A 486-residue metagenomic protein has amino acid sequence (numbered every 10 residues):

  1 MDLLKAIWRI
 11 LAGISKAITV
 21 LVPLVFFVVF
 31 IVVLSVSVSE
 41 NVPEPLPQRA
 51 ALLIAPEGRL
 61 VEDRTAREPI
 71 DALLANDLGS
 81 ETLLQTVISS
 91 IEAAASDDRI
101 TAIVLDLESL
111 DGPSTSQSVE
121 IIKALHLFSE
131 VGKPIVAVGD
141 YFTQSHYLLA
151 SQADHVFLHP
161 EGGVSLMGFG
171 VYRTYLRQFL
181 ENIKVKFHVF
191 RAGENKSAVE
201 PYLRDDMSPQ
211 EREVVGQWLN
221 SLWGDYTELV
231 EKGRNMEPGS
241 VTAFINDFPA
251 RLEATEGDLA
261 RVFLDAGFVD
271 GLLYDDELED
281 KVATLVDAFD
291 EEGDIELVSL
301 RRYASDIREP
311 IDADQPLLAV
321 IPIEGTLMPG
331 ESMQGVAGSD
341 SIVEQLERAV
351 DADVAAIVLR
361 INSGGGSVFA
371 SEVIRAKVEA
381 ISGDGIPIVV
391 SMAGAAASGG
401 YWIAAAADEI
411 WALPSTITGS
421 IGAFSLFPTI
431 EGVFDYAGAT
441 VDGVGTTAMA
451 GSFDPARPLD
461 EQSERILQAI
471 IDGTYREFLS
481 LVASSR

Functional and structural regions predicted by a protein language model:
M1-L252, G257, E279, A283-I386 (+1 more regions): Small-residue-centered hinge/linker elements
F263: Short, contiguous alpha-helical
D270-L273: A structural motif shared across PLP-dependent enzymes of the aminotransferase-like
D276: Extracellular glycan-binding segments that recognize GlcNAc-based cell-wall polysaccharides
V389: Hydrophobic "anchor" residues on beta-strands that sit immediately upstream of conserved functional sites
